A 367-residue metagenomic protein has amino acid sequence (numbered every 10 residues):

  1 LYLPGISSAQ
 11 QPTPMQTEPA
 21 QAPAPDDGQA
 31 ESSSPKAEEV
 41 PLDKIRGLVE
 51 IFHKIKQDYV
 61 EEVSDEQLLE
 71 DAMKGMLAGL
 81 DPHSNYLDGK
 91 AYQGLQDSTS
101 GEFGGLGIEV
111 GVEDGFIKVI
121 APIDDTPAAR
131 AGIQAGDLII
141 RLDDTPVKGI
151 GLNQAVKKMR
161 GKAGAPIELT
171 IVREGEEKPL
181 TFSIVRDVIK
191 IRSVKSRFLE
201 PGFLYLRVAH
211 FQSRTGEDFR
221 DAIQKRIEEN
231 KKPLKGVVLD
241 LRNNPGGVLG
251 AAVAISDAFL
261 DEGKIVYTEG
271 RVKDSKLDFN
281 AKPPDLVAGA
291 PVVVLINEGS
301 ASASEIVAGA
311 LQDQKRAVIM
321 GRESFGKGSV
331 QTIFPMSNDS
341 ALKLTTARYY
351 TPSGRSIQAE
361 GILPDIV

Functional and structural regions predicted by a protein language model:
Y2-Y86, I117: Terminal targeting/pro-maturation regions of precursor/exported proteins
E39-K44, L48, K56-D65, K118-A121 (+2 more regions): Cleft-lining beta-strand/loop regions that shape enzyme active-site pockets
D71, H83-A121: PDZ/PDZ-like peptide-tail recognition elements
M336-A347: Short acidic, Pro/Gly- and aromatic-enriched capping/linker segments at domain boundaries
R348, S353-V367: Conserved functional hotspot residues or short segments at active or partner-binding sites across diverse domains
